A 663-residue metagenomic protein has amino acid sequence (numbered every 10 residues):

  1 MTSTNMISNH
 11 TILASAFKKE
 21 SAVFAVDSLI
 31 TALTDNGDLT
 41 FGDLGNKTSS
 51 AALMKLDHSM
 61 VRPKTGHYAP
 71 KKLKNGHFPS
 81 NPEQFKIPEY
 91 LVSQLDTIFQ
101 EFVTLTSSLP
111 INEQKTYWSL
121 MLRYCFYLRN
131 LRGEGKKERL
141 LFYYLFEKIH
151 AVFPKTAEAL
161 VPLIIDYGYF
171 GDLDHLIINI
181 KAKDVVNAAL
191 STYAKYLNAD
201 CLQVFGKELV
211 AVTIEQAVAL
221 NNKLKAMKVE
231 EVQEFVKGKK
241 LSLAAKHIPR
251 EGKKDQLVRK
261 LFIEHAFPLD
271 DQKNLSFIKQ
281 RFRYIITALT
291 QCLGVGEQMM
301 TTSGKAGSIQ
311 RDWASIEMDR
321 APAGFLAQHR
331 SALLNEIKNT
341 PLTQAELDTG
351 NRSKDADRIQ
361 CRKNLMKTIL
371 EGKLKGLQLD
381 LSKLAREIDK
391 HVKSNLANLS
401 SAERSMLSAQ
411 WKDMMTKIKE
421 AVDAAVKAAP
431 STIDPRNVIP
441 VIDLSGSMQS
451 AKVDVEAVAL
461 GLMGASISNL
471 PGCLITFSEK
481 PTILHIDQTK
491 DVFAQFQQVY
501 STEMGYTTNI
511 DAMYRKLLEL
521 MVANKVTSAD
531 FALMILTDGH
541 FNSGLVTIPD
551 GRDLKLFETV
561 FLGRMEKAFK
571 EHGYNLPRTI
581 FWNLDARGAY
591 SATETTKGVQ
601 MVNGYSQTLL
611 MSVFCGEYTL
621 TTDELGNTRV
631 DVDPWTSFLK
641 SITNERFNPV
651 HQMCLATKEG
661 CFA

Functional and structural regions predicted by a protein language model:
T2-E456, S466-A663: Long lumenal/extracellular ectodomains of secretory and single-pass membrane proteins
